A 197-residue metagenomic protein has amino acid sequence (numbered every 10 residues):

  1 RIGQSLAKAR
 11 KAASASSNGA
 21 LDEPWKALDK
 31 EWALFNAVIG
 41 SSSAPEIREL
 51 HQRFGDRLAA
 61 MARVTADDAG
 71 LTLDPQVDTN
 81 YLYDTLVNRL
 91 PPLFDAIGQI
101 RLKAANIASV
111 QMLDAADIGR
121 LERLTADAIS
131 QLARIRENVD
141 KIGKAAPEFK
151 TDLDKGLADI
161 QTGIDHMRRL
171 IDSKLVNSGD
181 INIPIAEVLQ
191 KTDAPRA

Functional and structural regions predicted by a protein language model:
R1-A197: Hydrophobic alpha-helical segments
